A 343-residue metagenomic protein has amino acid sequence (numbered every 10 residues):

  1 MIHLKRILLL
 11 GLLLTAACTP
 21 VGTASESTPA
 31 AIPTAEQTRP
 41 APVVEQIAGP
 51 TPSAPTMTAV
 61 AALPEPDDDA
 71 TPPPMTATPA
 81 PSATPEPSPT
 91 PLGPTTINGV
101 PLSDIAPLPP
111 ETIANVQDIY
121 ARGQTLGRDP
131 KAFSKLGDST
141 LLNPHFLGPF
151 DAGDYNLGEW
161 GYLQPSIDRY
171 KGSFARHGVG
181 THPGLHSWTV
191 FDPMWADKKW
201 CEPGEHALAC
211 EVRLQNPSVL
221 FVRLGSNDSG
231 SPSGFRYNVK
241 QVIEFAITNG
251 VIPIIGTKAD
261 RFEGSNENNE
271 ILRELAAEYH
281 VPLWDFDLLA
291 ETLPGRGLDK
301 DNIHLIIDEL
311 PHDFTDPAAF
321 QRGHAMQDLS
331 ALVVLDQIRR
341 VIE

Functional and structural regions predicted by a protein language model:
M1-L8: Bacterial N-terminal signal peptides that target proteins for export
L13, A17-P107: Ser/Thr-rich, Proline-interspersed low-complexity disordered segments
P91-L141: N-terminal module-boundary/linker segments of secreted carbohydrate-active enzymes
L126-G234, H304, D308-H312: Conserved SGNH/GDSL esterase-like catalytic core that processes O-acyl groups on lipids and polysaccharides
P130-K131, L224-S233, V242, K258-E263 (+1 more regions): Second-shell loop/turn segments in exported
K131, K135, A207, N216-V219 (+5 more regions): Extracytoplasmic/secreted proteins, especially bacterial periplasmic and envelope-associated proteins
N227, K240-L272: Active-site segments of SGNH/GDSL-like serine hydrolases that catalyze O-acetyl group transfer/hydrolysis on lipids
D260-E343: Catalytic His-Asp segment of secreted/periplasmic serine-dependent ester chemistry enzymes
